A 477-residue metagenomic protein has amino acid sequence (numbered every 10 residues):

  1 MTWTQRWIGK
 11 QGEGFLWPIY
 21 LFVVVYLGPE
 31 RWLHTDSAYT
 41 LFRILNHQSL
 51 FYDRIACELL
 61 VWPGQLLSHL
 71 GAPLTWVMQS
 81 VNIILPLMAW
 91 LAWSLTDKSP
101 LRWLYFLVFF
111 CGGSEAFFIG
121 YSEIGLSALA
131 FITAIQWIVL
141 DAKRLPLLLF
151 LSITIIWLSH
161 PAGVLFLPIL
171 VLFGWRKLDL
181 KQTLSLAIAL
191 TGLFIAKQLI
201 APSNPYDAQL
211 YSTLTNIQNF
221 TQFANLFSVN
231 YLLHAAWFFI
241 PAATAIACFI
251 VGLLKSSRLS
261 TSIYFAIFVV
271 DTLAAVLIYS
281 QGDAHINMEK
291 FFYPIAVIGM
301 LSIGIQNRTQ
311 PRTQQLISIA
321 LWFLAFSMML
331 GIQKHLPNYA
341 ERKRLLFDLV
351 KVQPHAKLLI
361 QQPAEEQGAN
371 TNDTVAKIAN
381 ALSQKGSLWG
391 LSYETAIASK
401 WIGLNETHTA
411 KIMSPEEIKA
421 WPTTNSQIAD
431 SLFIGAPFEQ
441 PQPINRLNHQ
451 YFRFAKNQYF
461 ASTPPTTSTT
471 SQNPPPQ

Functional and structural regions predicted by a protein language model:
M1-F22, R308-Q314, Q477: Start-transfer (signal-anchor) and selected internal transmembrane alpha helices of multi-pass inner/ER membrane
Y20-L85, G113-G125, T154-L172, D179-I250 (+2 more regions): Transmembrane catalytic cores of multi-pass membrane glycosyltransferases and polysaccharide-assembly enzymes
N82-L104: Transmembrane-helix motifs of polytopic, lipid-linked glycan transferases
L91, W237-F265, V269, I298-N307: Hydrophobic, aromatic-rich transmembrane alpha-helices and their immediate juxtamembrane boundary segments
L101-L107, A128-I155, Q182-I188: Short hydrophobic alpha-helices at membrane interfaces in multi-pass membrane enzymes
R258-V269, Q306-G331: Signature aromatic-anchored transmembrane alpha helix within multi-pass, membrane-resident enzymes that catalyze glycan
Y279-P311: Hydrophobic/aromatic-rich transmembrane helices and adjacent perimembrane loops
F323-E394, L432-F433, P437, Y459 (+1 more regions): Membrane-embedded, lumen/periplasm-facing catalytic core of multi-pass transferases that use lipid-linked donors
